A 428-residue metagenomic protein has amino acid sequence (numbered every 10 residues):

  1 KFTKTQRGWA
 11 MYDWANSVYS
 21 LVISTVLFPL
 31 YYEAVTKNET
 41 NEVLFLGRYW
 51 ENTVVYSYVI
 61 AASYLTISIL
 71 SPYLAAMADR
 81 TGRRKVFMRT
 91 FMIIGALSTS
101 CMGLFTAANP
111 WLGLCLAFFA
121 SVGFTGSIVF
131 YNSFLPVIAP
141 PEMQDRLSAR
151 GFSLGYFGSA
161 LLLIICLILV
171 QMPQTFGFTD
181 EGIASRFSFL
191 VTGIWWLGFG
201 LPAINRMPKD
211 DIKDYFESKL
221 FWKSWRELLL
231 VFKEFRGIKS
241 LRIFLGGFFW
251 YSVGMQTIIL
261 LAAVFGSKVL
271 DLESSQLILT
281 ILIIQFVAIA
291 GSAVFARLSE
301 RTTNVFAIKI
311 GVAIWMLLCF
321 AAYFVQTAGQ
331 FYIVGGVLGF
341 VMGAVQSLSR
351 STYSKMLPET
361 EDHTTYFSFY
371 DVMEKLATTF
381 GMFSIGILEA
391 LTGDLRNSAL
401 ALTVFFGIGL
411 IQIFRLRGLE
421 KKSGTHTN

Functional and structural regions predicted by a protein language model:
K1-R7, P208-G246: Juxtamembrane intracellular "pre-TM" segments in multi-pass secondary transporters
I23-N52, L260-L277: Short amphipathic helix-loop junctions that connect adjacent transmembrane helices in Major Facilitator Superfamily/SLC
G47-N52, V170-I194, I387-F406: A membrane-interface helix-boundary motif in multi-pass transporters
I69-R83, A290-N304, E389: Helix-to-loop junctions at the C-terminal end of transmembrane segments in multipass secondary transporters
V86-C101, F306-A321: Structural signature of the two symmetry-related core transmembrane helices
G103-L116, Y323-G335: Helix-loop junctions at membrane interfaces in 12-TM secondary transporters
G126-A139, A344-P358: Intracellular juxtamembrane helix-capping segments at the cytosolic ends of symmetry-related transmembrane helices
W195-R206, L400-N428: Multi-pass alpha-helical transporter architecture, strongest for 12-TM Major Facilitator/SLC carriers used
